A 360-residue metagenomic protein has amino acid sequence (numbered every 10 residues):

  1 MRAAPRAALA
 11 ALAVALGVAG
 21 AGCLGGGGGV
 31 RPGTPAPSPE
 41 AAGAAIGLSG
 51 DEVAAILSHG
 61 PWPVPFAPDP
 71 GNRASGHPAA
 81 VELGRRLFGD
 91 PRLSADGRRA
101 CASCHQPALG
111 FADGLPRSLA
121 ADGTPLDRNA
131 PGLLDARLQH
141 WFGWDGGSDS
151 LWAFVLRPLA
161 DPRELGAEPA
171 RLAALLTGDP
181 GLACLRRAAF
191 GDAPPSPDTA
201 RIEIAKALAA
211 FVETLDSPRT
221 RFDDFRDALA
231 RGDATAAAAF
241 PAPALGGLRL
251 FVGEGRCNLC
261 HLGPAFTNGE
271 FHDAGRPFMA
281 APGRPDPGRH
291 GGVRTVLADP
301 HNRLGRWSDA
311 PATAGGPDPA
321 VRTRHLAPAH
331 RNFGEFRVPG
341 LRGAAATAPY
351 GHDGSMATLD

Functional and structural regions predicted by a protein language model:
M1-A11: Bacterial N-terminal signal peptides that target proteins for export
P5, G20-D360: Periplasmic c-type cytochrome electron-transfer domains
A10-A21: Bacterial N-terminal signal peptides
